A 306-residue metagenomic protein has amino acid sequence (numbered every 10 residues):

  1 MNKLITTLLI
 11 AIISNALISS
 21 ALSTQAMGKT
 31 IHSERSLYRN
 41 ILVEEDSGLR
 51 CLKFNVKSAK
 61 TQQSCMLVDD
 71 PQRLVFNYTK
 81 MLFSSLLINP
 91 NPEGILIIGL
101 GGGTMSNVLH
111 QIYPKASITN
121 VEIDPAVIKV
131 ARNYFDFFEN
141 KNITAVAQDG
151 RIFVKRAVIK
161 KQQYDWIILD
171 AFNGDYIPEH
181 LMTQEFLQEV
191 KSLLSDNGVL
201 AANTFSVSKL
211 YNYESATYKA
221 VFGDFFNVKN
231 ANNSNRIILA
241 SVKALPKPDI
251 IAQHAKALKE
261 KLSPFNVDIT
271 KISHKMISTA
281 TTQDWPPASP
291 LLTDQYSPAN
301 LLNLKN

Functional and structural regions predicted by a protein language model:
M1-T6: Positively charged n-region of N-terminal signal peptides that target proteins for export
L8-S19: Bacterial N-terminal signal peptides
S19-L22, I167: Compositional signal for N-terminal targeting/processing segments
A21-K80, S84-I88, Q111: Rossmann-like AdoMet
Q25-C51, N55-K57, D224-N306: Soluble small-group transferase modules, centered on the S-adenosyl donor enzyme superfamily
E45, R73-V199, S206, N233: The AdoMet/dcAdoMet-binding core of the Class I SAM-like
A59-K60, M66, N173-D175, L200: A short, flexible beta-alpha/helix-coil linker loop
L187-A252: C-terminal substrate-binding/active-site "lid" region of AdoMet-derived donor-dependent transferases
